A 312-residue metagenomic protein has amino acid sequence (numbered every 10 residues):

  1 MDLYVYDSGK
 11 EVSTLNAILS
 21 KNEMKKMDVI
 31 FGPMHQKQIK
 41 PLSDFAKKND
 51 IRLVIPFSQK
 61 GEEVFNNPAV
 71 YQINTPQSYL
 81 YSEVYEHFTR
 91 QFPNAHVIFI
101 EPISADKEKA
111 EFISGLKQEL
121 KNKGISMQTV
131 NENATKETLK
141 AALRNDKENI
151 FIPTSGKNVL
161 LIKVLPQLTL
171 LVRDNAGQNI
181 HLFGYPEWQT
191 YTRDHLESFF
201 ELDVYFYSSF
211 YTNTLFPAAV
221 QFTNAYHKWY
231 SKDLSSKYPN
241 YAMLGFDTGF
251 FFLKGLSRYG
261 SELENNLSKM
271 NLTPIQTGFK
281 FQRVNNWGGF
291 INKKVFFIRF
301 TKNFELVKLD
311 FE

Functional and structural regions predicted by a protein language model:
M1-E312: Extracytosolic ligand-binding ectodomains
